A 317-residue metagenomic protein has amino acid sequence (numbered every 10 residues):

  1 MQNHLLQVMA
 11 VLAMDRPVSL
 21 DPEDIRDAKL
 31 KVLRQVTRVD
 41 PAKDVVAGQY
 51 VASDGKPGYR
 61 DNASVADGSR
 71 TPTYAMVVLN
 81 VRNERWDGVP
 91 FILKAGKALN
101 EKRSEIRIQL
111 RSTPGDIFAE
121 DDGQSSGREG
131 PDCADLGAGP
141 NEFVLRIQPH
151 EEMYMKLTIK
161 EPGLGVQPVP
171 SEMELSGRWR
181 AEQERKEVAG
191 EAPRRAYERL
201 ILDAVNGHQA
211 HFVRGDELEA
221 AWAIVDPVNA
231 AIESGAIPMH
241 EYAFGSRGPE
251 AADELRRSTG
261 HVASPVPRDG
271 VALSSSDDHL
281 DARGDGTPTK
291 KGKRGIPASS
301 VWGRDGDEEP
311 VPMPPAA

Functional and structural regions predicted by a protein language model:
M1-A317: Secretory/organelle targeting and membrane-embedding segments
